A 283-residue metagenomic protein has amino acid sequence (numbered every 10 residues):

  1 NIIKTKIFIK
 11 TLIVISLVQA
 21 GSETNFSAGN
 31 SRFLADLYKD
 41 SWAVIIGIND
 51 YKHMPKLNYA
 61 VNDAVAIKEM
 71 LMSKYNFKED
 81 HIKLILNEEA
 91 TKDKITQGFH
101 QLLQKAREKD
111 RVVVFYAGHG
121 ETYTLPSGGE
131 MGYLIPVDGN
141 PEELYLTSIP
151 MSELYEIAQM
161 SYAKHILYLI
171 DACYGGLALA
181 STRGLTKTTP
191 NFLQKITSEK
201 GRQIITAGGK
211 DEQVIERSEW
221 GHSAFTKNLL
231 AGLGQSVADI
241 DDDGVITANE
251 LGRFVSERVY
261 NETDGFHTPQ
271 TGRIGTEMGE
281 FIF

Functional and structural regions predicted by a protein language model:
K4-F283: Cysteine endopeptidase catalytic domains of the caspase/legumain-like
